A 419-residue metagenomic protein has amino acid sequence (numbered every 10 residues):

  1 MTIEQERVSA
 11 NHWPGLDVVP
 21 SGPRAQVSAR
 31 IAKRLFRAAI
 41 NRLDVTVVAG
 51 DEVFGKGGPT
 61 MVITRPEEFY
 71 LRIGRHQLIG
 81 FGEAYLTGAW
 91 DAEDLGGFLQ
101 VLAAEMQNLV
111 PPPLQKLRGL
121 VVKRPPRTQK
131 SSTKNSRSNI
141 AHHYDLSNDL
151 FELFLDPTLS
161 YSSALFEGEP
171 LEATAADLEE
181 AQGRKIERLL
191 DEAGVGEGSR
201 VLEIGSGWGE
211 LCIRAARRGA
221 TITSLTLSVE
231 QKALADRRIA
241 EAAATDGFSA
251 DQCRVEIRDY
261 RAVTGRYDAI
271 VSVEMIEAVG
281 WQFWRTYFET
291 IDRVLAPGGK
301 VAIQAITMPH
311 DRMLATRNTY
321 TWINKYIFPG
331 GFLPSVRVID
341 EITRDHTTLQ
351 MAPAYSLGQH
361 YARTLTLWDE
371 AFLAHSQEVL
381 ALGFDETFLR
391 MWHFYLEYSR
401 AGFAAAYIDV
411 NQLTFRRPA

Functional and structural regions predicted by a protein language model:
M1-G183, R188-D191, R218: Feature captures hydrophobic
E197-G205: Conserved class I S-adenosyl-L-methionine
W208-G219: Conserved SAM-binding loop of SAM-dependent methyltransferases across substrates and taxa, primarily the Class I
R217-R261: Class I SAM-dependent methyltransferase SAM/SAH-binding core
R261-I270: A short acidic, Gly/Pro-enriched loop at the edge of an enzyme's catalytic core that lines a small-molecule cofactor
R285-P297: A short glycine-rich, Lys/Arg-flanked "PGG" loop and its adjoining helix->strand segment in the class I
G298-I306: Conserved beta-strand signature within the Rossmann-like core of class I S-adenosyl-L-methionine
T307-A419: Substrate-binding/catalytic lobe of Class I Rossmann-like enzymes that use SAM or dcSAM, i.e., the mid-to-C-terminal
